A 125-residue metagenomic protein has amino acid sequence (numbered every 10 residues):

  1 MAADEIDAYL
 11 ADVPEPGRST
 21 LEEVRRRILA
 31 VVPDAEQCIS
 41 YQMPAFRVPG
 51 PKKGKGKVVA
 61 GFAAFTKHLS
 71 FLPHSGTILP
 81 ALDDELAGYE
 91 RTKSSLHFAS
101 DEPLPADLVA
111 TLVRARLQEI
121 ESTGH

Functional and structural regions predicted by a protein language model:
M1-H125: Charge-dense, helix-prone N-terminal extensions
